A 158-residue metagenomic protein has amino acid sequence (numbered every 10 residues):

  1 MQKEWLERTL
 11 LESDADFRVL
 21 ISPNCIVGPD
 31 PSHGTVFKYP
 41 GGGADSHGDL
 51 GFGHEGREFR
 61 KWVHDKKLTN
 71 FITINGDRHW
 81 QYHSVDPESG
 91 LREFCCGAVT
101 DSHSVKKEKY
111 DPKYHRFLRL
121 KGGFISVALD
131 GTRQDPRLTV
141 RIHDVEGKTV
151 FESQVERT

Functional and structural regions predicted by a protein language model:
M1-T158: Long, structured stretches of catalytic cores involved in phosphate-ester chemistry, encompassing
